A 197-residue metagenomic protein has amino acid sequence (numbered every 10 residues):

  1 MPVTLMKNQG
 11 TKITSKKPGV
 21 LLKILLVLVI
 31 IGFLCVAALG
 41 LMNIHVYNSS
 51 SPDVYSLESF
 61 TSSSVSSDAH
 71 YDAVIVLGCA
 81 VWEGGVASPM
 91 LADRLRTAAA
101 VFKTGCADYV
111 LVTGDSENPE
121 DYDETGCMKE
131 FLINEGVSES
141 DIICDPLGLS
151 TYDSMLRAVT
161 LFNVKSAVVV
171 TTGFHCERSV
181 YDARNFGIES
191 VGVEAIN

Functional and structural regions predicted by a protein language model:
K12-S63: N-terminal type II signal-anchor transmembrane helix that functions as the membrane-insertion/stop-transfer segment
I44-N197: A structural signal for short, hydrophobic/glycine-enriched beta-strand patches
